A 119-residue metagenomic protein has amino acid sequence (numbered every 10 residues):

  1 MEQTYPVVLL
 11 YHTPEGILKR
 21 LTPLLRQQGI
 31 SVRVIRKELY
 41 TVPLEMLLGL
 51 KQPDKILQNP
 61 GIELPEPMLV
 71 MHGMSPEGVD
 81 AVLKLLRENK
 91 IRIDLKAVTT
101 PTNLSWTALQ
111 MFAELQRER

Functional and structural regions predicted by a protein language model:
M1-L50: N-terminal, charge-rich interaction modules
P6, I17-R20, R33, M74 (+1 more regions): Helix-rich interaction surfaces within compact, conserved domain-sized segments that mediate assembly or partner
V7-L10, L25, L64-M71, V82: Short, structured motif recognition centered on aromatic/hydrophobic residues
E38-P43, E63-E66, T99-L104: Short C-terminal domain-edge/linker segments immediately following a structured domain
T41-L48, L69-E77: Phosphate-binding glycine-rich loops and adjacent basic patches that engage nucleotide phosphates, nucleic-acid
L47-M68: Short, structured active-site "lid" loops
